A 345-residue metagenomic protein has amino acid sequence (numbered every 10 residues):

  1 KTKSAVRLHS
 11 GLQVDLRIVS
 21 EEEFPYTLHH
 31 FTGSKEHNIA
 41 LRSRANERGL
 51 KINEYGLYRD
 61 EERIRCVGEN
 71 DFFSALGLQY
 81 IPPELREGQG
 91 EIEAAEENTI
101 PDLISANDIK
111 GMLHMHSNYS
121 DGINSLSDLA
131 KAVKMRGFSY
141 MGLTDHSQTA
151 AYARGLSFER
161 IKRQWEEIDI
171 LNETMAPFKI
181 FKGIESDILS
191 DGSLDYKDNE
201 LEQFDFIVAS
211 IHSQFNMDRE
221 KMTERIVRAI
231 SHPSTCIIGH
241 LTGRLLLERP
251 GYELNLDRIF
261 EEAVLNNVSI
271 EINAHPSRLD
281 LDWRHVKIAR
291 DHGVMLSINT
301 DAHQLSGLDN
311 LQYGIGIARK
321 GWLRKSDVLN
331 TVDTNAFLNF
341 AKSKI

Functional and structural regions predicted by a protein language model:
K1-S117, I123-L143, Q148-F178, S190-I345: Charged catalytic cores and adjacent phosphate/nucleic-acid-binding surfaces used for phosphate/nucleic-acid chemistry
G183-S186, Y313: Active-site catalytic microenvironments in core metabolic enzymes, especially phosphate/sugar-handling
